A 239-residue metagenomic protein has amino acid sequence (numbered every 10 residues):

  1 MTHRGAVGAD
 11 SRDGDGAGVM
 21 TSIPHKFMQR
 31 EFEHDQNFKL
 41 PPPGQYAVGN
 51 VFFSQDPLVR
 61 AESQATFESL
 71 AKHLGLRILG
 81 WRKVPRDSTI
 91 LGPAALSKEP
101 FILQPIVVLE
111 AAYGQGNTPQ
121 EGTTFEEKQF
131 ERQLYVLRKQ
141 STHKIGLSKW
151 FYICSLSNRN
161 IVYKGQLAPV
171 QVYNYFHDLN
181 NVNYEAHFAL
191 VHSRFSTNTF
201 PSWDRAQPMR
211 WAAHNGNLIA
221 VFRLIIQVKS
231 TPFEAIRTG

Functional and structural regions predicted by a protein language model:
M1-G239: Conserved short alpha-helical segments that host acidic/polar catalytic motifs at enzyme active sites
